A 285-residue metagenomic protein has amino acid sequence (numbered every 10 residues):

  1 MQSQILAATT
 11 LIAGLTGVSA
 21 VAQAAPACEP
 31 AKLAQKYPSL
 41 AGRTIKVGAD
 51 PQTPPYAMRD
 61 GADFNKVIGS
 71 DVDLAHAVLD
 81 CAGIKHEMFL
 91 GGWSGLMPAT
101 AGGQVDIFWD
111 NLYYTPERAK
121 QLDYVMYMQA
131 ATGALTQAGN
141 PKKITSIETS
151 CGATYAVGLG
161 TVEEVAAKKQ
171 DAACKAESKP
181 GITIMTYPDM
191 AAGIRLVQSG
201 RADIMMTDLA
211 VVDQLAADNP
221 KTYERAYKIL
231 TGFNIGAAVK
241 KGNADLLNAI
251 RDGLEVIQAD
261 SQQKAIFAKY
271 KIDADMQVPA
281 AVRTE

Functional and structural regions predicted by a protein language model:
A25-A31, V72-C81, N140, E148 (+2 more regions): Extended ligand-binding regions for polar small-molecule ligands
A25-N111: Extracytoplasmic small-molecule ligand-binding "clamshell" domains of the periplasmic binding protein/Venus flytrap
A25-Q35, K85, V162-I182, R225 (+1 more regions): Ligand-binding clefts/hinges and TM-proximal coupling segments of bilobed small-molecule sensing domains
P51-P54, F64-D80, L112, G133-D189 (+2 more regions): Bilobed "Venus flytrap"/periplasmic-binding protein-like clamshell domains and structurally analogous long
S70-V72, E87-P98, K142, T183-R195 (+1 more regions): Short helix-initiation/N-cap motifs at beta->coil->alpha
H76, K85-T149: Acidic, polar ligand-binding/catalytic clefts
S94-P98, N111-K120, A166-Q170, L196-T231: A ligand-binding cleft/hinge motif common to bilobed small-molecule-binding domains
Q129-T136, D213, A217-E255, I272-E285: Periplasmic-binding protein-like
